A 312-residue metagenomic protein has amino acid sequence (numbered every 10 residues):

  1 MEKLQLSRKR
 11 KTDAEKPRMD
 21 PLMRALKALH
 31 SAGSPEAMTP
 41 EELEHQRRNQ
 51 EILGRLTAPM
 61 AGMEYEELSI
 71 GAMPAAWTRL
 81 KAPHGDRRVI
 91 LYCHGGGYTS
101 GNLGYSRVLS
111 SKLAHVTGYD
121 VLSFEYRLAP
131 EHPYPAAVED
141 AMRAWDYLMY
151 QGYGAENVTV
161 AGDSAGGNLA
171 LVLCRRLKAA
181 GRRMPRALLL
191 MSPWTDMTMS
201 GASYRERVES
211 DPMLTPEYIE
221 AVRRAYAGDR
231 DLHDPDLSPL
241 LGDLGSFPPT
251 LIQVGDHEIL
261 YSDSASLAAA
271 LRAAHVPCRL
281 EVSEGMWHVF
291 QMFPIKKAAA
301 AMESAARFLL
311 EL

Functional and structural regions predicted by a protein language model:
M1-P83: A glycine/proline-hinged amphipathic helix-loop "lid/cap" segment that gates access to hydrophobic ligand pockets
L29, G33, E64-L312: Alpha/beta-hydrolase superfamily serine-hydrolase fold, recognizing
